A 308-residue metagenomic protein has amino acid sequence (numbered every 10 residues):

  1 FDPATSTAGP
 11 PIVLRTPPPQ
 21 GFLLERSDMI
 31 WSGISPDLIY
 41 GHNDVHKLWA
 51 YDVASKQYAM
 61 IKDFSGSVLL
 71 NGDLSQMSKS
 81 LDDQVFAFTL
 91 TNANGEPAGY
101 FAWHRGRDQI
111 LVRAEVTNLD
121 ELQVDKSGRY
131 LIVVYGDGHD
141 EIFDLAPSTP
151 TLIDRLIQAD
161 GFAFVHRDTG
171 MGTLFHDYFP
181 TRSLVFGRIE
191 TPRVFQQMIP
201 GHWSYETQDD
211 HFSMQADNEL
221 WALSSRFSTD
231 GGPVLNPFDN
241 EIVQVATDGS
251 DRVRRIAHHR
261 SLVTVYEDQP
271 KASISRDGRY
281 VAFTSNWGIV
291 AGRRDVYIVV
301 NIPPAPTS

Functional and structural regions predicted by a protein language model:
F1, D44-D52, A93-A102, D137-D144 (+3 more regions): Structural motif
D2-S6, D52-K56, W103-R107, L145-T149 (+3 more regions): Short loop/turn segments that connect beta-strands within beta-propeller blades
S6-T91: Asp-box/WD-like beta-propeller blade repeats and closely related beta-sheet repeat scaffolds
A8-P17, Y58-G66, I110-E115, T151-I157 (+2 more regions): Beta-propeller fold detector
Q20-P36, N71-D83, E121-S127, D160-T169 (+3 more regions): Structural signature of eukaryotic scaffold interfaces centered on beta-propeller domains
L38-I39, F86, Y130-L131, G170-L174 (+2 more regions): Hydrophobic beta-strand positions that form the internal "hydrophobic ladder" of WD40/Gbeta-like beta-propeller blades
H176-S261: Loop/turn-rich, solvent-exposed surfaces of beta-rich toroidal or solenoidal domains
Y266-T307: Blade-level signature of beta-propeller repeat domains, shared across WD40, Kelch, NHL, RCC1 and BNR/Asp-box propellers
